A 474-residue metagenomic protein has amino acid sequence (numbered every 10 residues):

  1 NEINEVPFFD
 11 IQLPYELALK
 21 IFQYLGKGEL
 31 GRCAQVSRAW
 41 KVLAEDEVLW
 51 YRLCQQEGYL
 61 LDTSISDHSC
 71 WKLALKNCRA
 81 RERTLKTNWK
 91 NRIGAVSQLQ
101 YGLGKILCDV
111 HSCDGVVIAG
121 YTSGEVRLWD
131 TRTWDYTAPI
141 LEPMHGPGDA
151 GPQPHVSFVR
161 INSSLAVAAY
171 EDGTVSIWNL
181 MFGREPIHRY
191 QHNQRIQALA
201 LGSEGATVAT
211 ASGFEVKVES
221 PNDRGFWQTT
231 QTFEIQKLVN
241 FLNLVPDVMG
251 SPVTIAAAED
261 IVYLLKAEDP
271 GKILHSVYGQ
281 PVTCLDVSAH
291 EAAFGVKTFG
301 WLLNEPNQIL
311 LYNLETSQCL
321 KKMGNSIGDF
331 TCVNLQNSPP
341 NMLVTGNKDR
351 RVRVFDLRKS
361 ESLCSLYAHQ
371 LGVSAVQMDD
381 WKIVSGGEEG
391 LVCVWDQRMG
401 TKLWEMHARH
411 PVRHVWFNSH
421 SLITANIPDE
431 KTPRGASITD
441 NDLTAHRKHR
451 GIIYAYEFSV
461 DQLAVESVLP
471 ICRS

Functional and structural regions predicted by a protein language model:
N1-Q23, G28-S157, S164-L165, E171 (+4 more regions): Intrinsically disordered, low-complexity acidic/Ser/Thr/Pro-rich linker and tail segments in large eukaryotic scaffolds
L30, G115-I118, S163-V167, P186-I187 (+15 more regions): Structural hallmark of WD40 beta-propellers
Q98-Y101, A138-A150, I187-Q191, T229-I235 (+5 more regions): Short C-terminal beta-strands that terminate individual repeats in beta-propeller domains, predominantly WD40 blades
G104-V110, P147-R160, Q194-A200, Q236-P246 (+4 more regions): Canonical WD40 repeat/beta-propeller blade segments in eukaryotic WD-repeat proteins
G120-S123, A169-D172, A211-F214, A257-E259 (+4 more regions): Conserved strand-to-loop turn within each blade of WD40 beta-propeller repeats
V126-D130, V175-N179, V216-N222, V262-A267 (+5 more regions): WD40-repeat beta-propellers
Q197-Q318: Solenoidal tandem-repeat scaffolds enriched in leucines and small polar residues
N304-N307, G324, G328, N337-G451 (+1 more regions): Structured C-terminal portions of repeat-based eukaryotic scaffold domains
